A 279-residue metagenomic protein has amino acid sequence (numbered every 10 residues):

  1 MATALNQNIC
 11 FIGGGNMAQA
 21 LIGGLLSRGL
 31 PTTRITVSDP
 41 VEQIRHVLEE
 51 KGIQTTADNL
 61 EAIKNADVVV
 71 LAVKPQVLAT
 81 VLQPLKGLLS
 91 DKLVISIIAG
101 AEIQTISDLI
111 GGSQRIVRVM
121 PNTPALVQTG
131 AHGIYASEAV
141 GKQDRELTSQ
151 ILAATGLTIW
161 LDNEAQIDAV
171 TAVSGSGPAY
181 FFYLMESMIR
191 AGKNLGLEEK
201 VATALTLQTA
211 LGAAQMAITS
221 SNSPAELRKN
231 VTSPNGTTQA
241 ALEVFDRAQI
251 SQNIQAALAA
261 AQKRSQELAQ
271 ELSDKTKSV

Functional and structural regions predicted by a protein language model:
M1-A57, E61, K193-N194: NAD(P)+-binding Rossmann beta1-loop-alpha1 motif at the extreme N-terminus of oxidoreductases
A2, L207-V279: NAD(P)-dependent Rossmann-like dehydrogenase/reductase catalytic/cofactor-binding core
I35, A62, E198-L205, L227 (+1 more regions): Small-residue helix-packing motif on alpha-helices
E42, K51, N59-K64, V68-I134 (+1 more regions): Rossmann-like NAD(P)(H) cofactor-binding subdomain of soluble oxidoreductases
T105-R115, A131-A169, F182-T219: Internal alpha-helical scaffold of NAD(P)-dependent oxidoreductase catalytic cores
V117, Q166-A172, P224-K229: Short pre-catalytic strand/loop immediately N-terminal to key active-site residues, enriched for Gly-Thr
